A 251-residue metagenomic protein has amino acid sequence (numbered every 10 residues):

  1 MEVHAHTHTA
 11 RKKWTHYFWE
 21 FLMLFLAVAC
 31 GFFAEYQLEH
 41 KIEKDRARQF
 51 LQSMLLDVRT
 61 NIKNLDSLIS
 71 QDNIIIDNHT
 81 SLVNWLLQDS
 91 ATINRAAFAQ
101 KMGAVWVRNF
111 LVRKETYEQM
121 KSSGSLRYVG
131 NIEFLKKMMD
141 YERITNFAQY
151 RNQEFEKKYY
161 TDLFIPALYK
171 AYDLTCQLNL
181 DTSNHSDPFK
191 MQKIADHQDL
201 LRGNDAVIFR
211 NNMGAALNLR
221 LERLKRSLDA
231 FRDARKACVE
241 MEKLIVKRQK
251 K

Functional and structural regions predicted by a protein language model:
M1-T15, L38-K251: Long, hydrophobic alpha-helical segments that serve as membrane-spanning/inserting helices
E20-F33: Hydrophobic membrane-insertion alpha-helices, especially the h-region of bacterial N-terminal signal peptides
